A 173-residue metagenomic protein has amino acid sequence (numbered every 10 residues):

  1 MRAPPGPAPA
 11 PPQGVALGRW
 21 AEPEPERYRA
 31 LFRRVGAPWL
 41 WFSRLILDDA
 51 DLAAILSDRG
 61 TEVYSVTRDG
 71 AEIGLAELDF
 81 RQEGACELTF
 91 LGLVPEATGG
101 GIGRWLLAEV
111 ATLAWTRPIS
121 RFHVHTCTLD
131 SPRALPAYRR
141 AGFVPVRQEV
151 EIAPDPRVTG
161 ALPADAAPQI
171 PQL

Functional and structural regions predicted by a protein language model:
M1-G14, V144-L173: Terminal substrate-recognition subdomain of acyl/acetyltransferases
P11-R44, A164, P171-Q172: Short amphipathic alpha-helix that is part of the acyltransferase structural core
S43-A50, L56-P95: A conserved beta-strand-loop-helix scaffold within acyl/acetyltransferase catalytic domains
E62, S120, V144: Short acidic/polar active-site loop segments enriched in Thr and Asp
V94-A108, R117, L129-R133, R140: Conserved glycine-rich acetyl-CoA-binding loop
T98, V124-A134, E151-R157: Conserved beta-strand-loop-alpha-helix junction that forms the acyl-donor binding cleft
A114-T126: Conserved GNAT acetyl-CoA-binding A-motif
W115, A137-Q148: Conserved acetyl-CoA-binding loop of GNAT-fold acetyltransferases
